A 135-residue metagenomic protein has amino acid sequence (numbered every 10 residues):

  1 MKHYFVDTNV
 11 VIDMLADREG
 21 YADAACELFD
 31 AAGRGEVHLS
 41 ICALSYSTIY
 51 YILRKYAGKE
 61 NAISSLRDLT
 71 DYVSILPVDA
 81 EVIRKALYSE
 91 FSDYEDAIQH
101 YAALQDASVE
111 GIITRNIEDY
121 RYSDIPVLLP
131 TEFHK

Functional and structural regions predicted by a protein language model:
M1-I41, R54-N61, Y122, L128 (+1 more regions): Short, well-structured N-terminal submotif of metal-dependent ribonuclease cores
N9-V10, L44, E81, E118: Alpha-helix/helix-capping structural signal
V10, A16, Y51, D96-A102: Hydrophobic side chains within alpha-helical segments
I12, S47-I49, D119-R121: Short, active-site-adjacent cap segments at secondary-structure transitions
E19, C26, L44-T48, I52-S74 (+1 more regions): Active-site-proximal, substrate-binding regions of enzyme catalytic domains and RNA-binding/basic surfaces
A31-A32, L69, D106: Hydrophobic helix-cap positions at the C-terminus of alpha-helices in RecA-like/P-loop ATPase nucleotide-binding cores
D71, S123-D124: Short, structured coil segments at secondary-structure junctions
S74-I117: Active-site neighborhoods of divalent-metal-dependent phosphate/nucleic-acid chemistry enzymes
